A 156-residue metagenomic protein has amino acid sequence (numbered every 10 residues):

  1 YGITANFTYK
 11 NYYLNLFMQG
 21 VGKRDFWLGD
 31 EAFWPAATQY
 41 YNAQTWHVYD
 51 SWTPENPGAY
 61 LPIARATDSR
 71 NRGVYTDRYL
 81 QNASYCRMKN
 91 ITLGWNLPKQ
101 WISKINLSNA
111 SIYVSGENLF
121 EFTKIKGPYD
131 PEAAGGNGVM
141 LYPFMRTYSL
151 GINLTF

Functional and structural regions predicted by a protein language model:
Y1-A5, Y12, M88-L93, R146-I152: Hydrophobic, lipid-facing positions within transmembrane beta-strands of outer-membrane proteins
Y1-T4, Q100-W101, G138-V139: Generic recognition of flexible, low-complexity loop/linker segments
T4-T8, K104-I105: A general structural signal for short secondary-structure junctions and capping/turn motifs
Y9-N11, G20-R24, N90, L97 (+2 more regions): Transmembrane beta-strands of outer-membrane beta-barrel pores
N11-N15, Q100-W101: Repeated loop/turn-to-beta-strand initiation elements of outer-membrane beta-barrel proteins
L16, I112-V114, I152: Membrane-embedded beta-strand positions of outer-membrane beta-barrel proteins
V21-S111: Extracytoplasmic gating/loop element in the C-terminal half of outer-membrane beta-barrel translocons and assembly
S51, N56-A59, G73, E121-F156: C-terminal beta-signal and terminal closure region of outer-membrane beta-barrel proteins
